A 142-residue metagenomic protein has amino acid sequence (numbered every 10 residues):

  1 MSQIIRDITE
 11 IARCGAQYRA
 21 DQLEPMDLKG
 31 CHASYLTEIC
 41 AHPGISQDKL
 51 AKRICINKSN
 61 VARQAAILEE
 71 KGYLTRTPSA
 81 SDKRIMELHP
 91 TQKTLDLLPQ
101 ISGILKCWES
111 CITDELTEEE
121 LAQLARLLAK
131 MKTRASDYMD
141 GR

Functional and structural regions predicted by a protein language model:
M1-M26: N-terminal leader segment of winged-helix/HTH proteins
D7, C14, Y18, S34-T37 (+2 more regions): Pre-recognition alpha-helix immediately N-terminal to the DNA-recognition helix within helix-turn-helix or winged-helix
A16, A66-A129: Charged, amphipathic alpha-helical coiled-coil/dimerization segments
E24, C40, C55, A66 (+1 more regions): Residue-level detection of the helix-turn-helix DNA-binding "recognition helix"
K29-C31, S46, T91: Residues that mark the N-terminal boundary/hinge immediately upstream of a DNA-recognition element
P43-G44, C55, T117: Central "turn" residue of the DNA-binding helix-turn-helix
Q47-D48, S59, A66, M86: Residues within helix-turn-helix
A51: The alpha-helix within a helix-turn-helix
